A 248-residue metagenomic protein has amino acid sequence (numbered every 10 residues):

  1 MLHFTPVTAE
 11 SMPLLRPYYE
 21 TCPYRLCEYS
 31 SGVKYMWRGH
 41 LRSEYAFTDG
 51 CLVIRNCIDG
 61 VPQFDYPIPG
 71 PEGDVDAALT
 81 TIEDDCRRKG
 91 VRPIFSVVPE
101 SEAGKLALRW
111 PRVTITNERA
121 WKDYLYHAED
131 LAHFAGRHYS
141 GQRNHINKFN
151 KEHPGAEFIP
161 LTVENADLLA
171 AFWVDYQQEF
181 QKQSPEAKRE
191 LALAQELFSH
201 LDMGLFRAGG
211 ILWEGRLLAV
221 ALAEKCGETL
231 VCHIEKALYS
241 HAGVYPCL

Functional and structural regions predicted by a protein language model:
M1-T21: Short, extreme N-terminal leader segments that mark the start of a protein/domain
M12, R25-E28: Short N-terminal binding/cap micro-motifs at the start of the first secondary-structure element
P17, E28-P99, L212-Y239: Conserved donor-binding loop and adjoining core beta-sheet/short helix segment in diverse acyl/aminoacyl transferases
Y18-T21, T81, D85, L106 (+4 more regions): Residues that form generic nucleotide/phosphate-binding pockets
C27-Y45, E186-L205: Active-site rim helix/loop that mediates acceptor-substrate recognition in acyltransferases
V91-R109, A120-K122: Short, glycine/charge-rich beta-strand/loop segments that flank catalytic centers and engage negatively charged groups
P111-Q183: Acyltransferase donor/substrate-recognition loop-hinge adjacent to the catalytic core
E179, R189-L248: Accessory, usually C-terminal, subdomains that scaffold auxiliary metal cofactors
